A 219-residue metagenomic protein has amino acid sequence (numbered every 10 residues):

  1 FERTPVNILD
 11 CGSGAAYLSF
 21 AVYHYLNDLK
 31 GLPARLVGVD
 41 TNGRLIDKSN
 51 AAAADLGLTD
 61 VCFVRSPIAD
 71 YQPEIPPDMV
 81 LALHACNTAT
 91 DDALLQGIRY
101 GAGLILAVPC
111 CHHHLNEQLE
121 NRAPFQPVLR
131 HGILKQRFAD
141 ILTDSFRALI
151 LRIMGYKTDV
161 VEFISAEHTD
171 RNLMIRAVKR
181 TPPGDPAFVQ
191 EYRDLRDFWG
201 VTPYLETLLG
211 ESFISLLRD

Functional and structural regions predicted by a protein language model:
F1-R3, D28: Glycine-rich helix-loop-beta junction characteristic of Rossmann-like nucleotide cofactor-binding loops
T4-G14: Conserved class I S-adenosyl-L-methionine
N7, T41-D219: Class I S-adenosyl-L-methionine
G12-A15, C111-H113: Short glycine-enriched loops at secondary-structure junctions
A15-G31: Conserved SAM-binding loop of SAM-dependent methyltransferases across substrates and taxa, primarily the Class I
G31-A34, T59: A generic structural motif
R35-D40: Conserved SAM-binding motif I beta-strand of class I
